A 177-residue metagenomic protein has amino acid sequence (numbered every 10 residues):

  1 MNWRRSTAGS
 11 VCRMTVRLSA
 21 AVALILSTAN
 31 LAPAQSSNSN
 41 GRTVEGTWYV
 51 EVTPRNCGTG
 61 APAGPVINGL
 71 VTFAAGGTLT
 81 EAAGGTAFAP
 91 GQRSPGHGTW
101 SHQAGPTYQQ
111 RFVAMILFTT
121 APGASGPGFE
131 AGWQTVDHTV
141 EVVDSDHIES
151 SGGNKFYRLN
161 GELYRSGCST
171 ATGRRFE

Functional and structural regions predicted by a protein language model:
M1-M14: N-terminal secretory signal peptides that target proteins for export/translocation
R13-A29: Bacterial N-terminal signal peptides
A32-S36: Boundary at the C-terminal end of the N-terminal hydrophobic targeting segment
S37-E45, T72-G76, S101-Q109, T139-E149 (+1 more regions): A short, structured loop/turn motif at beta-sheet edges
G41-P62, G96-G98: Tryptophan-anchored aromatic micro-motifs
G60-T107, A114-F118, H147-I148: N-terminal glycine/threonine-rich, aromatic-flanked beta-hairpin/loop signature
Q110-S145: Acidic, glycine-rich flexible loop segments
N154-E177: Edge beta-strand at a domain terminus
